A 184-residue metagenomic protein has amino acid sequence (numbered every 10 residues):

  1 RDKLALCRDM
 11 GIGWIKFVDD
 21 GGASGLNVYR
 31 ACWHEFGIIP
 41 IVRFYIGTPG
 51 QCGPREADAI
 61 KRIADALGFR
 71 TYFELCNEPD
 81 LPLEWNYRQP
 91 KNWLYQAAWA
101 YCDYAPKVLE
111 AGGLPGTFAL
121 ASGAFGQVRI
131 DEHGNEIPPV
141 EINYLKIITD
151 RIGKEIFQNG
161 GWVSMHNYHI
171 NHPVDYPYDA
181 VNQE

Functional and structural regions predicted by a protein language model:
R1-L26, C32-W33, I39-I41, L67-T71: Catalytic domains of carbohydrate-active enzymes, especially glycoside hydrolases
K3-L4, Y72, E84, K91 (+2 more regions): Intrinsically disordered, low-complexity regions
I15-F17, L75, T117, M165: Conserved beta-strand positions
D19-G22, N77-E78, L83, S122 (+1 more regions): Residues that line or immediately flank small-molecule/substrate-binding pockets and catalytic motifs
A23-D65, K91-E184: Noncatalytic carbohydrate-binding groove/subsite architecture in carbohydrate-active enzymes
K61-E84, P90: Active-site gating/metal-coordination segments in enzymes
